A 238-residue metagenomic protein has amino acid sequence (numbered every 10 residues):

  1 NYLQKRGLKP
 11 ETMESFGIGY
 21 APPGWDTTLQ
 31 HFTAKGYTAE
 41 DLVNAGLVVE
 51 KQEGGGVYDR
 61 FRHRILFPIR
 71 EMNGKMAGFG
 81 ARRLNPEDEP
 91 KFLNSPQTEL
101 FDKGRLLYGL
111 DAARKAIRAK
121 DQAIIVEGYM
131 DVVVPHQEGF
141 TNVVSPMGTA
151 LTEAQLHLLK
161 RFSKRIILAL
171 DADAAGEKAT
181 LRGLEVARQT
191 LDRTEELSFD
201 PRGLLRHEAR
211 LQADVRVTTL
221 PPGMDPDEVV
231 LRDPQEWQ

Functional and structural regions predicted by a protein language model:
N1-E14: Non-catalytic interaction/clamp surfaces of large macromolecular machines
E11-G24, V217-T218: Terminal amphipathic helices with adjacent charged low-complexity linkers/tails
P22-I166, T180, T190: Phosphate-handling DNA/RNA-contact segment within nucleic-acid enzymes
G139-V143, G183-R188, V230-W237: Short secondary-structure boundary/capping segments
G148, K160, A169-D173, L181-G183 (+3 more regions): Toprim catalytic domain recognition across nucleic-acid enzymes
L156-L159, E185, Q189, V217 (+1 more regions): Flexible glycine/proline-rich, aromatic-decorated loop/lid segments
A175-L181, M224-V229: Switch/connector loops and helix/strand junctions flanking conserved nucleotide-binding motifs in nucleotide-processing
T194-Q238: C-terminal or mid-to-C-terminal helical accessory/interaction module adjacent to the motor/catalytic core
